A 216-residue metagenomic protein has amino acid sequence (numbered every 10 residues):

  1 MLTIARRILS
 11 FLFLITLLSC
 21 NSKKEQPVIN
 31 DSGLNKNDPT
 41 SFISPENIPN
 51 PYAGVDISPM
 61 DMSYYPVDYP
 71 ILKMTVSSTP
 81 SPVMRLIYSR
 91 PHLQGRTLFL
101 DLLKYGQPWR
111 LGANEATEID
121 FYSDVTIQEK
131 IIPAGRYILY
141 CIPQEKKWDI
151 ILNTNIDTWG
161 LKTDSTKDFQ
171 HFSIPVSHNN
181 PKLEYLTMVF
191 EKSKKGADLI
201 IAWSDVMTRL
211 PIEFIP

Functional and structural regions predicted by a protein language model:
M1-L9: Bacterial N-terminal signal peptides that target proteins for export
T16-S19: C-terminal motif of bacterial Sec signal peptides marking the signal peptidase cleavage site
N21-K24: Bacterial signal peptide processing site
I29-V55: Post-signal peptide N-terminal segment of mature Sec-exported envelope proteins
S63-D101: Early exported N-terminus immediately downstream of N-terminal targeting peptides
Y88-H92, S123-V125, I131, I138-P143 (+5 more regions): A mature extracytoplasmic/lumenal domain signature
K104-K162: Mid-length scaffold segments of soluble, non-membrane domains
D157-D198: Surface-exposed, gly/pro-biased binding rims or lids
